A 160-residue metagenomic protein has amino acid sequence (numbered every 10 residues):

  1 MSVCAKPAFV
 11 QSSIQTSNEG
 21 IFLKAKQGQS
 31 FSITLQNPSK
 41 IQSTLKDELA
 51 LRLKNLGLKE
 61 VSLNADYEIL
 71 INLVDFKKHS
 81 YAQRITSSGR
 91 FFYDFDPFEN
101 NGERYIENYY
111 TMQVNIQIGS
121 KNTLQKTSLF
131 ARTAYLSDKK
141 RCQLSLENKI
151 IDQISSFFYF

Functional and structural regions predicted by a protein language model:
M1-L58, F76, Y159-F160: A structural "domain/chain start" motif
F22, E60, E103-Y105: Residues embedded in well-ordered secondary-structure elements
A25-Q27, L63, I106-N108: Solvent-exposed loop and beta-edge segments used for protein-protein assembly and interaction
S32-K40, G102, R132-R141: Second-shell loop/turn segments in exported
L56-E68: Short acidic low-complexity segments
G57-E60, Y93-P97, K140-C142, D152-I154: Glycine-rich loops and low-complexity Gly/Arg-rich segments that provide flexible linkers or classic glycine-based
L70-L136: Surface-exposed short loop/turn segments
R132-F160: C-terminal partner/receptor-binding element of secreted or periplasmic proteins
